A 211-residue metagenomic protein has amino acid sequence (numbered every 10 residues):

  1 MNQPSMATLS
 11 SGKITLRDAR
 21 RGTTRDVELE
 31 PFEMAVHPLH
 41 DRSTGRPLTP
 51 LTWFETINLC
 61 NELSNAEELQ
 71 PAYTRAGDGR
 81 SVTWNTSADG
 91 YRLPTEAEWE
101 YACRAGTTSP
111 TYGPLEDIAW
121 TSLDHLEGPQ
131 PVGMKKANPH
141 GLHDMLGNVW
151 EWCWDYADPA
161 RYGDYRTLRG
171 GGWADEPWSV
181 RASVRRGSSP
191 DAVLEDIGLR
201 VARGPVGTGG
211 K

Functional and structural regions predicted by a protein language model:
M1-S64, G147, G198-L199, P205: A short glycine-rich, aromatic-capped structural motif
L9, L51-R186, P190-E195, G210: Functional-site microenvironments in short loops/helix caps that host divalent-cation chemistry
P205-K211: Generic C-terminal helix-cap and adjacent flexible tail
